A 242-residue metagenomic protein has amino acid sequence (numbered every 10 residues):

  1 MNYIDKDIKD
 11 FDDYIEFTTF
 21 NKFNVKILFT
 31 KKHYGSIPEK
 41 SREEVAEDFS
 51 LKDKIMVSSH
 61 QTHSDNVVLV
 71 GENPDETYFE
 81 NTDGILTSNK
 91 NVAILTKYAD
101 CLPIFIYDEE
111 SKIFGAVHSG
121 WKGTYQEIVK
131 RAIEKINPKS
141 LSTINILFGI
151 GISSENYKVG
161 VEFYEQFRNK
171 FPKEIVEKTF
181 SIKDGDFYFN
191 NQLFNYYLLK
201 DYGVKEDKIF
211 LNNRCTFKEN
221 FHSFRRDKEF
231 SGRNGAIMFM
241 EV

Functional and structural regions predicted by a protein language model:
M1-V242: Active-site microenvironment for binding and transforming phosphate-containing groups
